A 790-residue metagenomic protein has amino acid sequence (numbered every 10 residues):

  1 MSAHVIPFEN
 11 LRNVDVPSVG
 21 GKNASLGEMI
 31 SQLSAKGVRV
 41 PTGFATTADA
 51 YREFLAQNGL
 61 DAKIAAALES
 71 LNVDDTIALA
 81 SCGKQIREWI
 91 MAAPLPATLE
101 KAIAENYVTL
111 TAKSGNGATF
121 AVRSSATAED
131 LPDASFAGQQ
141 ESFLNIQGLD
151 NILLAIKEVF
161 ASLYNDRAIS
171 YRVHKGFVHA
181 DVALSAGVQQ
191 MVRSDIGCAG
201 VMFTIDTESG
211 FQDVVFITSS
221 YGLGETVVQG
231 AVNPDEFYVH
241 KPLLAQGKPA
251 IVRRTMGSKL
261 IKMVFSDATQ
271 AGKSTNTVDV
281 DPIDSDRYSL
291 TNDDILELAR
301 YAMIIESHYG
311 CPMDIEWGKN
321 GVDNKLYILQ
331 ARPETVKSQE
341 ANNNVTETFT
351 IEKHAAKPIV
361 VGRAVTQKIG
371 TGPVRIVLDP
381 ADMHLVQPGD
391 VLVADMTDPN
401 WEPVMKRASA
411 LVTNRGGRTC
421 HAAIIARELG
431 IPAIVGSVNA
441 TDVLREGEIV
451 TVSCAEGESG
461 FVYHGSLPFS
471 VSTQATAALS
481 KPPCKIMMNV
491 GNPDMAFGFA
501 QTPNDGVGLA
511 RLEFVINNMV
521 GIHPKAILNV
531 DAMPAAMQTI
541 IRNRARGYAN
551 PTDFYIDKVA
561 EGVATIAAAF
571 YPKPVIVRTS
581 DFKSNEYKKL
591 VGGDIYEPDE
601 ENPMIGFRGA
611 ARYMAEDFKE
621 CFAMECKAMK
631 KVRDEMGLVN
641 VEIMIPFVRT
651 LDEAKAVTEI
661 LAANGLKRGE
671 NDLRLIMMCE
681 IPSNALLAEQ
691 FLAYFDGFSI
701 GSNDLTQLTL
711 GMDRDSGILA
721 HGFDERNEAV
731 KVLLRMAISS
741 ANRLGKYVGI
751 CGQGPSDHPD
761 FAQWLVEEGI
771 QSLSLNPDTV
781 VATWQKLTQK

Functional and structural regions predicted by a protein language model:
M1-G187, P282-D293, E306, G310 (+8 more regions): N-terminal beta-alpha lobe that positions the nucleotide/phosphoryl donor in ATP/NTP-coupled carboxylate activation
F44-A97, A180, I251-L260, V264-A268 (+3 more regions): A structural-propensity feature for long, helix-poor, extended segments
G115, A121, A126-F136, Q140-L144 (+5 more regions): Conserved alpha/beta-domain cores
A134, L144-N145, L154-I156, C198-D206 (+6 more regions): Beta-strand scaffold of nucleotide-dependent catalytic cores
G138, G310-T335: Conserved metal-phosphate-binding beta-hairpin within the catalytic cores of diverse ATP-dependent phosphoryl-transfer
N145-A183, V278-R300, K325-V365, T650-L675: Amphipathic alpha-helical
V214-D314, K319-V322, G362-T371, A394 (+6 more regions): Conserved catalytic alpha/beta cores of large enzymes that bind or transform nucleotide phosphates and polynucleotides
V336-S338, I359-V391, D395-A510, F514-D531: Acidic, glycine-rich flexible loop/linker segments
